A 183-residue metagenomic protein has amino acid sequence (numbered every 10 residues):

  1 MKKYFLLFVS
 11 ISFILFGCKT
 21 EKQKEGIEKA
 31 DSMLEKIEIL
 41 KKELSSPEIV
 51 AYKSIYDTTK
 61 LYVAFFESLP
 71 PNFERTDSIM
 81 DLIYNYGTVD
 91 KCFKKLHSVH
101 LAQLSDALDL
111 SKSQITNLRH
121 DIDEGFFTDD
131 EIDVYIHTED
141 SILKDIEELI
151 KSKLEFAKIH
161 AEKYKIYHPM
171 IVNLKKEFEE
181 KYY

Functional and structural regions predicted by a protein language model:
K2-F8: Sec-dependent signal peptide recognition, specifically the positively charged N-region followed immediately by
V9-S10, K24, K181-Y182: Extended, charged low-complexity scaffolding/tethering segments
I14-G17: C-terminal motif of bacterial Sec signal peptides marking the signal peptidase cleavage site
K19-L82: Immediate post-signal-peptide N-terminus of mature secreted/exported proteins
L40-E43, E48, F126-Y183: C-terminal amphipathic alpha-helix
L40-E43, P47, Y62-F65, L69 (+7 more regions): Surface-exposed polar/charged interaction patches
V50, S54-D57, L61-Y62, L69-N72 (+7 more regions): Soluble, cytosolic/nucleoplasmic coiled-coil alpha-helices used as oligomeric scaffolds and tethers in large eukaryotic
G87-I146: Surface-exposed, polar helix/loop patches in the mature regions of secreted/periplasmic/lumenal proteins that form
